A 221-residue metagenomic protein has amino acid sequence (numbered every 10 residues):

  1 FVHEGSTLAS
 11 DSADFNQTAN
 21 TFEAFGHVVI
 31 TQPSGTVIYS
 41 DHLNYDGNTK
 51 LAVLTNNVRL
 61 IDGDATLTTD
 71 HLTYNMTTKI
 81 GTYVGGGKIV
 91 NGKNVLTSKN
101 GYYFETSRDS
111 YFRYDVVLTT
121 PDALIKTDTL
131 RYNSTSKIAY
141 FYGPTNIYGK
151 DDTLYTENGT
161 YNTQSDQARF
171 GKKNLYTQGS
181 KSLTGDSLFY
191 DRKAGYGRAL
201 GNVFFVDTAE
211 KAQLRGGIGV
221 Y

Functional and structural regions predicted by a protein language model:
F1-Y221: N-terminal amphipathic/hydrophobic interface segments
